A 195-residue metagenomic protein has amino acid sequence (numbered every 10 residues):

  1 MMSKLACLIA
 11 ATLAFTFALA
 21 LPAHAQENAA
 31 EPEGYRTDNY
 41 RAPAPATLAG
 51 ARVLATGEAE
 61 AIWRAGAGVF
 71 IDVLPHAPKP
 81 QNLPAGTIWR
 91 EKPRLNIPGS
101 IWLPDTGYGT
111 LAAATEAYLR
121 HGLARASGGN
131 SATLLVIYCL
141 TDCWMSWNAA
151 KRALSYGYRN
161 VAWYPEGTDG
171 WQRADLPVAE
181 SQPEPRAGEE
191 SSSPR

Functional and structural regions predicted by a protein language model:
M1-L5: Positively charged n-region of N-terminal signal peptides that target proteins for export
L8-A20: Bacterial N-terminal signal peptides
L13-F15, G68, Y156: Short non-domain terminal segments
L21-G57, I62-A65, P80-P84, I88-V136 (+1 more regions): Rhodanese-like catalytic fold shared by cysteine-dependent sulfurtransferases and DSP/PTP-type phosphatases
F70-D72: Structural scaffold elements adjacent to functional motifs in cytosolic proteins
P75: Short, glycine/acidic-enriched loop or turn micro-motifs at the edges of active sites
